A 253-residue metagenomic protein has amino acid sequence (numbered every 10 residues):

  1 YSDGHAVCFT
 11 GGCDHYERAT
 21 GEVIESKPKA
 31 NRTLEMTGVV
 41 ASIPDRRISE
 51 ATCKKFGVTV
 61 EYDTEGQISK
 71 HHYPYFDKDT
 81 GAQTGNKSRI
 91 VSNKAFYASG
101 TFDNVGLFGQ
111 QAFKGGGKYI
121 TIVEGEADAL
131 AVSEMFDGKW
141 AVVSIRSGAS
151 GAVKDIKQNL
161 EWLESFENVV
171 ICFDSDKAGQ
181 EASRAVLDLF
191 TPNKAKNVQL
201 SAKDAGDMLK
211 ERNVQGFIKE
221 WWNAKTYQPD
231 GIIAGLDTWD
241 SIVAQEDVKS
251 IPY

Functional and structural regions predicted by a protein language model:
Y1-G21, A149-Q199, L209: Modules that initiate DNA replication and primer synthesis
Y1-G21, T59-H72, F76-G81, K87 (+3 more regions): N-terminal single-stranded DNA-binding subdomain of primase/primase-helicase replication proteins
C13-S26, E220-T226: Short, structured interface segments
E17-A41: Conserved active-site segments centered on acidic
D45-D63, K196-N197: Short, surface-exposed acidic
T64-E167, S183: Phosphate-handling DNA/RNA-contact segment within nucleic-acid enzymes
Q199, D204, K210-A234: Interdomain "pre-motor" coupling segment immediately N-terminal to P-loop NTPase/helicase cores
D230-Y253: The Walker A/P-loop phosphate-binding site
